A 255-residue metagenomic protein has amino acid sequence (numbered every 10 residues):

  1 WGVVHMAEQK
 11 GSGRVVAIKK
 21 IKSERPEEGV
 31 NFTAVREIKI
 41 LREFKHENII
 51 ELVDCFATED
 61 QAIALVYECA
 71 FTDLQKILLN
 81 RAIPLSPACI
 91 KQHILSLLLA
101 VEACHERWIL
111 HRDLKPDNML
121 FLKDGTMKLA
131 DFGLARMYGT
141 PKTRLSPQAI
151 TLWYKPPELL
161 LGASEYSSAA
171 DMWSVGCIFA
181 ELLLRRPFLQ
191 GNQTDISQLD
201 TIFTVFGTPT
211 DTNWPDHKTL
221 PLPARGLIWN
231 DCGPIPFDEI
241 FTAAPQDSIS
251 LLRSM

Functional and structural regions predicted by a protein language model:
V3: Conserved N-lobe ATP-binding subsite of Hanks-type protein kinase domains, especially the beta3 VAIK lysine
V15, K20-K45: Conserved N-lobe beta3->alphaC-helix segment of eukaryotic protein kinase catalytic domains
E51-Q61, F71: Short beta-strand micro-motifs within the conserved protein kinase catalytic domain, predominantly in the N-lobe
H93-I94: Activation segment signature within eukaryotic-like protein kinase domains
H105-F121: Catalytic-loop of the protein kinase fold
L145-L159: Conserved activation segment of eukaryotic-like protein kinases, specifically the C-terminal portion of the activation
T208-R253: C-terminal lobe substrate-recognition/regulatory segment of protein kinase catalytic domains
